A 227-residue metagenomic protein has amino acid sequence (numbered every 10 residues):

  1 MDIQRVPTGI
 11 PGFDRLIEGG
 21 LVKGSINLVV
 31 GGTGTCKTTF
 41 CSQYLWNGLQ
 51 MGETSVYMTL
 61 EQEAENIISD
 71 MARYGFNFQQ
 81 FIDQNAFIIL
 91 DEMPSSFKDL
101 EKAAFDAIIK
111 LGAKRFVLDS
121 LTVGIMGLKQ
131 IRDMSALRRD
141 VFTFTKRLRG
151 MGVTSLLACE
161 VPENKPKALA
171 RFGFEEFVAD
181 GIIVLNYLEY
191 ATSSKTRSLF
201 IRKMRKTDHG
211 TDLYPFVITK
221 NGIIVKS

Functional and structural regions predicted by a protein language model:
D2-I10, K110, Y214-S227: NTP-binding/hydrolysis catalytic cores, primarily Walker-type P-loop NTPases
T8-G20: Pre-Walker A adenine-sensing motif
N27-L28, G32-K98: Conserved P-loop
T54, N85-A86, G112-R115, G150-A158: Loop/turn-to-beta-strand initiation segments
E61-E65, M93-K98, T122-G124, S155 (+4 more regions): Conserved nucleotide-binding/hydrolysis micro-motifs of P-loop NTPases
E92-G150: Phosphate-binding/switch loop-helix module in NTP-utilizing enzymes
C159-N221: Phosphate-binding/switch region of NTP-binding enzymes
